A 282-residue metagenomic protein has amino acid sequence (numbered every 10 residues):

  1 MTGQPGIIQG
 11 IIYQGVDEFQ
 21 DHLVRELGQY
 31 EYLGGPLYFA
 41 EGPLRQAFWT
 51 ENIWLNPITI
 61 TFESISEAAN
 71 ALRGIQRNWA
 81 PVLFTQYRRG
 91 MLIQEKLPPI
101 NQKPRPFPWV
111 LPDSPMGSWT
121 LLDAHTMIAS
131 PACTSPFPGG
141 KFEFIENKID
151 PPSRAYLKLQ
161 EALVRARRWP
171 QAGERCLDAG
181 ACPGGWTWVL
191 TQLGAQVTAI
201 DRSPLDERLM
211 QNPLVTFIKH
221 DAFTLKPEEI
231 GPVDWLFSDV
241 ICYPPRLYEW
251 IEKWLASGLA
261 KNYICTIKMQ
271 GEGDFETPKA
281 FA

Functional and structural regions predicted by a protein language model:
M1-A282: SAM-dependent transferase fold signal centered on methyltransferase-like domains, encompassing both Class I
